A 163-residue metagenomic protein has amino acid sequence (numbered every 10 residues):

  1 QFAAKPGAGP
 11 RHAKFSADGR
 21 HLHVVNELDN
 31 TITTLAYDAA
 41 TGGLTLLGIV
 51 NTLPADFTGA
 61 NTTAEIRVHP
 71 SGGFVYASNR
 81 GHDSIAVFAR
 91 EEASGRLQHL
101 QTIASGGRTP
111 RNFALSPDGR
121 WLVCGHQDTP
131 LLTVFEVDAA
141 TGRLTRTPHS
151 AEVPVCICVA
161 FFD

Functional and structural regions predicted by a protein language model:
Q1-F2, L44-T52, R96-A104, L144-E152: Beta-propeller fold detector
Q1-L53: Acidic, glycine-rich loop-and-beta core segments that form the ion-binding/anion-interacting portion of active sites
A4-H21, T52-G72, G106-W121, V153-D163: Beta-rich, blade/repeat-based domains predominating in secreted/periplasmic proteins but also intracellular
S16, V24-E27, A77-R80, C124-Q127: Conserved beta-strand positions in repeat-built beta-propeller and related beta-rich domains
D29, G72, G81-S84, T129: Surface-exposed loop/turn positions within WD40 beta-propeller blades
L35-G43, F88-G95, E136-R143: Short loop/turn segments immediately following beta-strands, especially the blade-tip and inter-blade linker loops
A86-E136: C-terminal hydrophobic structural anchor segments that stabilize assembly/packing rather than catalytic chemistry
Q127-T133, T145-D163: Blade-level signature of beta-propeller repeat domains, shared across WD40, Kelch, NHL, RCC1 and BNR/Asp-box propellers
